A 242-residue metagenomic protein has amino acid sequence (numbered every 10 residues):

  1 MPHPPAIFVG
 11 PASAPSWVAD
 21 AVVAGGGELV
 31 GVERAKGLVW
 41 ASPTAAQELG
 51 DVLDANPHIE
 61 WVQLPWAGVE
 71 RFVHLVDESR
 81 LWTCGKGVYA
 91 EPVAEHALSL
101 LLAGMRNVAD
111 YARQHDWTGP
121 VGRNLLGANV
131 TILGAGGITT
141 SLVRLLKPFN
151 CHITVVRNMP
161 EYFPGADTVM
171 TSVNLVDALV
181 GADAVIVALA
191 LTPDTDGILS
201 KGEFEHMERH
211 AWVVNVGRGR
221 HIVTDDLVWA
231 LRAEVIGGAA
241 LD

Functional and structural regions predicted by a protein language model:
M1-T44: N-terminal glycine-/charge-rich "phosphate-binding" loop or analogous flexible N-terminal tail
P2-P4, S79, L126-V130, K201 (+1 more regions): Phosphate-coordination loops involved in phosphoryl transfer and adenosine-cofactor binding
A12-S13, S42-Q47, P65-G68, G136 (+2 more regions): Short beta->alpha connector loops
G37-Q114: Phosphate/diphosphate ligand-binding glycine-rich loop within oxidoreductases
A55-E60, D77-L81, N150-C151, R209-A211 (+1 more regions): A short helix->loop->beta-strand "cap" motif at the edges of active sites that frequently abuts
V108-S141: Glycine-rich NAD(P)-binding loop of Rossmann-like domains
P148-A166: NAD(P)-binding Rossmann-fold cofactor-contacting core
P160-L241: Rossmann-like adenosine-cofactor binding region
